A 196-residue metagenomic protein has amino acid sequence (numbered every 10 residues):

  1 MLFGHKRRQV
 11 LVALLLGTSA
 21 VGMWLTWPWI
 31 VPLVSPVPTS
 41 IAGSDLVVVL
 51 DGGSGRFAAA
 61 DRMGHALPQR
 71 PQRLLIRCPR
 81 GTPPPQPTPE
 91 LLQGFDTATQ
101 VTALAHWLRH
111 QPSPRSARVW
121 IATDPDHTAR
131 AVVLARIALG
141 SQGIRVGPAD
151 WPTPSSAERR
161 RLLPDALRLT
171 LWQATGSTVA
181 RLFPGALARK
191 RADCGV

Functional and structural regions predicted by a protein language model:
M1-R7: N-terminal Lys/Arg-rich, disordered targeting/topogenic segments
Q9-P28: Hydrophobic membrane-insertion alpha-helices, especially the h-region of bacterial N-terminal signal peptides
L11, P184, C194-V196: Extended, histidine- and acidic-residue-enriched regions that form the cofactor-binding/catalytic faces
L11-V12, A60, W172: General helical structural elements
P28-L163: A structural signal for short, hydrophobic/glycine-enriched beta-strand patches
I41, R191-C194: Trafficking entry modules
G140-Q142, P184-R191: Short, surface-exposed, charged/polar-biased interaction segments
A157-A186: A transmembrane-helix-recognition feature enriched in membrane-embedded lipid enzymes and envelope glyco-/phospholipid
